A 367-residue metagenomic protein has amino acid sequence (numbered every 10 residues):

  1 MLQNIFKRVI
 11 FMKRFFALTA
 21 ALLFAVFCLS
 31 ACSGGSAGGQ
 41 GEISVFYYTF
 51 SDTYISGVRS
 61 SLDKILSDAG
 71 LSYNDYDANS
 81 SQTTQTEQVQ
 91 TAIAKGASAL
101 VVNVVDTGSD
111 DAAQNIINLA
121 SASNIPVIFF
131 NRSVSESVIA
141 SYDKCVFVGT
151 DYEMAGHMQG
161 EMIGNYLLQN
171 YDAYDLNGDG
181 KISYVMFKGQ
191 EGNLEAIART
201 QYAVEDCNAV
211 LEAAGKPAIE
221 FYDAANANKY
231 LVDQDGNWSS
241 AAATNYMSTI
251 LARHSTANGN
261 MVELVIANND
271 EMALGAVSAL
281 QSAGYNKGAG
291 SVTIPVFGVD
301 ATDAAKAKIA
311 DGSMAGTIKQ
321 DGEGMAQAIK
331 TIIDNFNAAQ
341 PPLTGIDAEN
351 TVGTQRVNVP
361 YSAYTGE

Functional and structural regions predicted by a protein language model:
M1-E42, S67-D68, S72, N115-I125 (+1 more regions): Short, low-complexity disordered leader/linker segments with a strong preference for bacterial N-terminal type II
Q40, Q85, V146-K181, A198 (+3 more regions): Hydrophobic alpha-helical segments within soluble ligand-binding/sensing domains
E42-S61, I65-L66, Y73-Q90, A97 (+3 more regions): Extracytoplasmic "Venus flytrap"
Y47, V148-T150, I182-E195, D233-G236: Short beta-strand->loop
Y54-A69, A155-Q159, L194-F221, A225 (+3 more regions): Short, solvent-exposed amphipathic alpha-helices that sit in or adjacent to ligand/effector-binding or catalytic
V102-A122, A203, A227-K306: Hydrophobic alpha-helical
I116-M154, M158, D172-K181, F187 (+2 more regions): Flexible loop/hinge segments that line or gate small-molecule binding clefts
G178-S183, F187-E191, E195, C207 (+2 more regions): Hinge/cleft segment of the Venus flytrap/periplasmic-binding protein
